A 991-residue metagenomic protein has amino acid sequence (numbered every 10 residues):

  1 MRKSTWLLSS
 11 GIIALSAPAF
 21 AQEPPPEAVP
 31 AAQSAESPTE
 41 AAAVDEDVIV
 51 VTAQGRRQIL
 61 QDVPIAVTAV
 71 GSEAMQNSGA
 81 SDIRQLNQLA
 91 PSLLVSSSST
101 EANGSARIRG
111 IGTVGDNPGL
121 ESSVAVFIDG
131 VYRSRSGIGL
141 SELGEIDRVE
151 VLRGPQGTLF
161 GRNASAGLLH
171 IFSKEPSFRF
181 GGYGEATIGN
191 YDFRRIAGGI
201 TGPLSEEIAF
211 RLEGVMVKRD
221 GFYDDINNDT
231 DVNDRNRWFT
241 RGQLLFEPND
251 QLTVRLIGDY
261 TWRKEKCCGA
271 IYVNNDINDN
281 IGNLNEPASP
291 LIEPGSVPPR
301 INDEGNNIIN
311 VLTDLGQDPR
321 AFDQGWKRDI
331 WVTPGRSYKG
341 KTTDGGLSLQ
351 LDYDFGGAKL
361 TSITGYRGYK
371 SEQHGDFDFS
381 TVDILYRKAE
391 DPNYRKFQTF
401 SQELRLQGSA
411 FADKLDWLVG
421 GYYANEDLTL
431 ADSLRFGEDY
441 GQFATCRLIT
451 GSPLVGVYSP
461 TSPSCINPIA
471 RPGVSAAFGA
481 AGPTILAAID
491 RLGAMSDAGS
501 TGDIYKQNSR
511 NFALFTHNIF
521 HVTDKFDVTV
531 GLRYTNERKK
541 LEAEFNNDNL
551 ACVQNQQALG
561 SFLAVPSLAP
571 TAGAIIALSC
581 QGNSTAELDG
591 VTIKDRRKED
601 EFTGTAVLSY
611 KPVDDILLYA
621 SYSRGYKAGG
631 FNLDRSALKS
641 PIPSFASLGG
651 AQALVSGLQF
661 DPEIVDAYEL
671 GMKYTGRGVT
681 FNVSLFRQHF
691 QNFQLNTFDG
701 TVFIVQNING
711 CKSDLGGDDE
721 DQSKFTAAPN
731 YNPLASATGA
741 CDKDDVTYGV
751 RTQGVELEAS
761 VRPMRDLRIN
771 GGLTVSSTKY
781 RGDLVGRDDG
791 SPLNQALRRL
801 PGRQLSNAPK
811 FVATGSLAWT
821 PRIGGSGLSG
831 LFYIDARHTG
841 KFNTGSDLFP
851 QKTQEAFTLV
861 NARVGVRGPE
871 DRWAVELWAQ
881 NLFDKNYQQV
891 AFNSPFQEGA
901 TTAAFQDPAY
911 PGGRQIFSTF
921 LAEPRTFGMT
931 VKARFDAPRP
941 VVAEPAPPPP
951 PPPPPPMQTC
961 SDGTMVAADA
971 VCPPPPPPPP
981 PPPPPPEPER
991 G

Functional and structural regions predicted by a protein language model:
M1-S78, R84-Q88, T201, Q251 (+2 more regions): N-terminal Sec signal peptide and the immediately downstream disordered periplasmic leader that contains the TonB box
V44-R179, L670: Acidic, small-polar-rich N-terminal luminal/periplasmic segments of exported/outer-membrane proteins
G104, E121-S123, R135, G144-R153 (+8 more regions): Outer-membrane beta-barrel translocator/receptor signature
H170, S177-R179, T187, G199-P299 (+7 more regions): Periplasmic-side early beta-strands and strand-to-turn transitions of outer-membrane beta-barrels
Y223-D231, C268-W331, D376-E390, S433-G502 (+6 more regions): Solvent-exposed loop segments that connect transmembrane elements
L245-E247, D416, G420-A424, Y505-Q688 (+1 more regions): Structural signature of Gram-negative outer-membrane beta-barrels, strongest in the C-terminal barrel of TonB-dependent
W417-Y422, D524-V528, F686-H689, N709-S846 (+2 more regions): Gram-negative outer-membrane beta-barrel transporters
L434, G441, Q691, F698 (+4 more regions): C-terminal beta-signal and adjacent terminal beta-strands/loops of Gram-negative outer-membrane beta-barrel proteins
